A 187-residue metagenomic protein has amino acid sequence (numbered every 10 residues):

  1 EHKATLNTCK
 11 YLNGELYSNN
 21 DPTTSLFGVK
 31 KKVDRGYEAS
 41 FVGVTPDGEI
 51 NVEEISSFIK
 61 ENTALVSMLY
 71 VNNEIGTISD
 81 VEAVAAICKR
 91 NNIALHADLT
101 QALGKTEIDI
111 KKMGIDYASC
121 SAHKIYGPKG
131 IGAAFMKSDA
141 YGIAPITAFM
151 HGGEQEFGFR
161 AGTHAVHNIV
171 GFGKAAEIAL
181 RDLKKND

Functional and structural regions predicted by a protein language model:
E1-D187: Pyridoxal 5′-phosphate
